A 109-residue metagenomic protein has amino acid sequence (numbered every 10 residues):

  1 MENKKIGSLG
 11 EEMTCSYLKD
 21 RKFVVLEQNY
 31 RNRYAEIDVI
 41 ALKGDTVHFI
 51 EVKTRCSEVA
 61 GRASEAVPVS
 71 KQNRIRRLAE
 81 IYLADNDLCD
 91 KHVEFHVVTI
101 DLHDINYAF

Functional and structural regions predicted by a protein language model:
M1-Q28: Acidic-basic catalytic patches of nuclease active cores, encompassing PD-(D/E)XK and other metal-cofactor nuclease
I6, R21, R31, I100-I105 (+1 more regions): Basic, glycine-rich
D20, V24-V47: Active-site metal-binding core of divalent-cation-utilizing nuclease and nuclease-like domains
Y34, V47-F49, H92, L102: Structural motif
I37-V59, I75: Conserved catalytic cores of phosphodiester-cleaving nucleases, focusing on short active-site segments
C56-R76, D85: Mg2+/Mn2+-dependent nuclease catalytic core
D85-F109: Domain-level recognition of nuclease-like catalytic cores that cleave nucleotide substrates
